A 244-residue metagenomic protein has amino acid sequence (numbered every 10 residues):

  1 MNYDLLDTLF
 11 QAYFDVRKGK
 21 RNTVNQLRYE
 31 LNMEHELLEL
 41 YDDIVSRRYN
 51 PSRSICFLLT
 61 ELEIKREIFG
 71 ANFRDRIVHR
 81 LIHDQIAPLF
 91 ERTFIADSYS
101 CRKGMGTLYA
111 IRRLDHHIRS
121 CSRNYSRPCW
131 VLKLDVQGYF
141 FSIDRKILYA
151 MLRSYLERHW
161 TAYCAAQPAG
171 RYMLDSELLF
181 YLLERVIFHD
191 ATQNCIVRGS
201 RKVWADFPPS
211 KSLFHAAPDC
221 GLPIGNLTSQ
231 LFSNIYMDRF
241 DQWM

Functional and structural regions predicted by a protein language model:
M1-L38: Non-catalytic, polymerase-adjacent accessory regions of viral genome-replication enzymes
D4-F10, P51-L58: Short beta-edge/loop segments at beta->alpha junctions of small alpha/beta modules that act as binding/recognition
D7-F10, E34, L38, A71 (+7 more regions): Non-catalytic, well-ordered alpha-helical scaffold segments
G19-L27, S52-I77, T93-M105, D190 (+1 more regions): Short, conserved non-catalytic motifs in the polymerase core
E30-R53: Amphipathic alpha-helical blocks
D43, R80, D84-T93, H117-C121 (+3 more regions): Mid-sequence acidic-hydrophobic segments that form the walls of catalytic/ligand-binding cavities or oligomerization
H83-D144: Active-site-proximal segment of RNA-dependent polymerases
R123-M244: Conserved polymerase palm-domain catalytic core
